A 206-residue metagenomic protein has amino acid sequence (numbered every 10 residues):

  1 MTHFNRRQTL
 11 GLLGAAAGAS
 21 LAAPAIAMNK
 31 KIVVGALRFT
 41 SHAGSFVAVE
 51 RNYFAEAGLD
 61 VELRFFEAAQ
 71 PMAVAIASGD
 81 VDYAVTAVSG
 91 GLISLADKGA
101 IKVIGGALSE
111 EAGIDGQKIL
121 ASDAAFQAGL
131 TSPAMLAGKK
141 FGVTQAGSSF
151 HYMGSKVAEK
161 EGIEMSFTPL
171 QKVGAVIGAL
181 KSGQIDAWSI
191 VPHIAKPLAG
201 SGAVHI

Functional and structural regions predicted by a protein language model:
M1-A16: N-terminal secretory signal peptides and thylakoid transit peptides that target proteins across membranes
G11, G138, G200: Phosphate-coordinating loops and pocket residues in cytosolic domains that bind phosphorylated ligands
A22-P24: N-terminal signal peptide c-region/cleavage motif recognized by signal peptidases
A27-E161, F167-Q171, D186-H193, H205-I206: Short, glycine-/small- and polar/acidic-enriched structural segments that line small-molecule recognition paths
V176-P192, K196-L198: Loop-centered beta-sheet repeat module
